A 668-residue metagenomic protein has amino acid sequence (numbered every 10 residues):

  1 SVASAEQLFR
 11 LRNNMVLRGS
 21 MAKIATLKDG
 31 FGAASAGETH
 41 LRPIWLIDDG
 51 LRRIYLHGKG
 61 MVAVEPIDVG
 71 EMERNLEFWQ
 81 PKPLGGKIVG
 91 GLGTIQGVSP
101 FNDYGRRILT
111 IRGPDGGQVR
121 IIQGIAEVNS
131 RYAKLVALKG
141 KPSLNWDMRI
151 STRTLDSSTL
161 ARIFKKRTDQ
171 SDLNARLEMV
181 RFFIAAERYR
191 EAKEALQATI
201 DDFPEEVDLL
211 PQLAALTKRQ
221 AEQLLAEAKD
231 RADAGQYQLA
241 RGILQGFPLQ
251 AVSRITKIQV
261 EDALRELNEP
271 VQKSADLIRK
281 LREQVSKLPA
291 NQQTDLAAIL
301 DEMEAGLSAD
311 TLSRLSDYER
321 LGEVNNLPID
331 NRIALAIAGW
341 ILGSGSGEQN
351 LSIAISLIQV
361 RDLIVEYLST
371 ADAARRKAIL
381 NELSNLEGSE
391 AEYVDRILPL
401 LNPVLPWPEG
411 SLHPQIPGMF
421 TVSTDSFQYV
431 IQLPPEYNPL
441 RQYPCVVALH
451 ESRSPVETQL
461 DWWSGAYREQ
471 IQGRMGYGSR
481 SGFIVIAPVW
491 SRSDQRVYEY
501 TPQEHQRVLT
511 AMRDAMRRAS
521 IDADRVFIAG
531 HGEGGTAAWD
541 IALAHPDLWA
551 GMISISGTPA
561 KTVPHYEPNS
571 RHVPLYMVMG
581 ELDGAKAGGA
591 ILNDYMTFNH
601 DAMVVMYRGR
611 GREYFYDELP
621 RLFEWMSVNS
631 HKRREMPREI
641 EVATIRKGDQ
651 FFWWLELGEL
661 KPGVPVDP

Functional and structural regions predicted by a protein language model:
V2-S313, D317: Compositionally biased alpha-helical segments
Q272-Y443: A domain-start/cap signature at the N-terminus of enzymes
Q442-C445, L449-R517: Active-site machinery of serine-nucleophile hydrolases
L449-E451, S556, M579: The conserved beta1-alpha1 loop
S452, W490-S491, G580-D583, G609-R610: Acidic beta-to-alpha connecting loop that harbors the catalytic carboxylate
R517, D524-R571: Primarily recognizes the serine-hydrolase "nucleophile elbow" in alpha/beta-hydrolase and SGNH/GDSL folds
S570, Y576-M579: Short beta-strand/loop motif that positions the catalytic acidic residue of the alpha/beta-hydrolase fold
L582-P668: C-terminal catalytic histidine-bearing segment of alpha/beta-hydrolase fold enzymes
